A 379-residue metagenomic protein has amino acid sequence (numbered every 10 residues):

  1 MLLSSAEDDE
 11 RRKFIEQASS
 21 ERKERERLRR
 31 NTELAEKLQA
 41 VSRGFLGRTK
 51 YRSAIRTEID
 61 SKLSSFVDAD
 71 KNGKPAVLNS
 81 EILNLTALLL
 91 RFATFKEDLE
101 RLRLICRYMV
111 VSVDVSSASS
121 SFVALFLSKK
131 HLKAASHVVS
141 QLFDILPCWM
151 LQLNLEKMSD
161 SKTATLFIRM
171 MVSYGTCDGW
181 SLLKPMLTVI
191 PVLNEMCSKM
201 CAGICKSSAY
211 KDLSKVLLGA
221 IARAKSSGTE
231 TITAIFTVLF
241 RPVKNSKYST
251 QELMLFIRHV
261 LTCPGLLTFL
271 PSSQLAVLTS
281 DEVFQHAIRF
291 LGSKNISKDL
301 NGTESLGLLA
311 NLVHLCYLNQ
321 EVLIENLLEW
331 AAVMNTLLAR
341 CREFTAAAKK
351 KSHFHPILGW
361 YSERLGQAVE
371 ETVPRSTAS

Functional and structural regions predicted by a protein language model:
M1-E371: Calmodulin-binding regulatory segments centered on IQ motifs and their flanking, Ser/Pro-rich intrinsically disordered
